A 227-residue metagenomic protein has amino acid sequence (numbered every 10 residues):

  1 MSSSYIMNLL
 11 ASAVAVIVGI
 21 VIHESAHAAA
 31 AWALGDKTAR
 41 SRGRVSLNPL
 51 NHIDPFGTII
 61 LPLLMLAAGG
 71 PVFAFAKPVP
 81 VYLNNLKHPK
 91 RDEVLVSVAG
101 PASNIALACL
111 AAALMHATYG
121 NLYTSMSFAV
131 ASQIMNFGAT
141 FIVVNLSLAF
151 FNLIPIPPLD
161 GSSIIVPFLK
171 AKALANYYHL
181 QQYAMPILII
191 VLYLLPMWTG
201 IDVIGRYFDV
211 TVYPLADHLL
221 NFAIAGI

Functional and structural regions predicted by a protein language model:
M1-I227: Hydrophobic transmembrane alpha-helices and their immediate loop junctions in multi-pass integral membrane proteins
